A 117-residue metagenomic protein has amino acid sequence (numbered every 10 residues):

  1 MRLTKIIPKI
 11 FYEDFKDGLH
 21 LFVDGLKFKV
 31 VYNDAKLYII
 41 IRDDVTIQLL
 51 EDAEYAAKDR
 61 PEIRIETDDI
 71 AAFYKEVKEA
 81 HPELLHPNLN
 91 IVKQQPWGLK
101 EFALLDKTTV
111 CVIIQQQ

Functional and structural regions predicted by a protein language model:
M1-L19, I63: N-terminal beta-strand motif that seeds the catalytic metal site of vicinal oxygen chelate
M1-T4, Y55-R60, P96: Short glycine-enriched loop/turn motifs at secondary-structure junctions
K9-F11, E51, Q95-G98, A103 (+1 more regions): Short beta->alpha transition motifs characteristic of CBS
G18-D24, V77, T109: Conserved active-site tyrosine of GNAT-family acetyltransferases
G25-V30, H81-E83: Conserved acetyl-CoA-binding loop of GNAT-fold acetyltransferases
K29-P61, C111-Q116: Conserved short beta-strand elements that form part of the metal-binding/catalytic scaffold of enzyme active sites
R64-C111: Vicinal oxygen chelate
